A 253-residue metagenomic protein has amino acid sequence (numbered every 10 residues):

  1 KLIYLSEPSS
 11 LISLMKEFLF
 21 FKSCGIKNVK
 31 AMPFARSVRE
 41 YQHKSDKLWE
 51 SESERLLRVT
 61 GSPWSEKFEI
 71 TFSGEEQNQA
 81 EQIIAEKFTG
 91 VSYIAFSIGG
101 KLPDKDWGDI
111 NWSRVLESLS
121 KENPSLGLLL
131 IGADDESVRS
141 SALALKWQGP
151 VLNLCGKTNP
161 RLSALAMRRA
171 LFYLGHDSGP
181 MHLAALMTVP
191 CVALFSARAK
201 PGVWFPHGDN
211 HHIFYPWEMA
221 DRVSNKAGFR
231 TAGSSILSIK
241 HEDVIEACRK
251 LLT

Functional and structural regions predicted by a protein language model:
K1-T253: Catalytic machinery of carbohydrate-active enzymes, primarily nucleotide-sugar-dependent glycosyltransferases
